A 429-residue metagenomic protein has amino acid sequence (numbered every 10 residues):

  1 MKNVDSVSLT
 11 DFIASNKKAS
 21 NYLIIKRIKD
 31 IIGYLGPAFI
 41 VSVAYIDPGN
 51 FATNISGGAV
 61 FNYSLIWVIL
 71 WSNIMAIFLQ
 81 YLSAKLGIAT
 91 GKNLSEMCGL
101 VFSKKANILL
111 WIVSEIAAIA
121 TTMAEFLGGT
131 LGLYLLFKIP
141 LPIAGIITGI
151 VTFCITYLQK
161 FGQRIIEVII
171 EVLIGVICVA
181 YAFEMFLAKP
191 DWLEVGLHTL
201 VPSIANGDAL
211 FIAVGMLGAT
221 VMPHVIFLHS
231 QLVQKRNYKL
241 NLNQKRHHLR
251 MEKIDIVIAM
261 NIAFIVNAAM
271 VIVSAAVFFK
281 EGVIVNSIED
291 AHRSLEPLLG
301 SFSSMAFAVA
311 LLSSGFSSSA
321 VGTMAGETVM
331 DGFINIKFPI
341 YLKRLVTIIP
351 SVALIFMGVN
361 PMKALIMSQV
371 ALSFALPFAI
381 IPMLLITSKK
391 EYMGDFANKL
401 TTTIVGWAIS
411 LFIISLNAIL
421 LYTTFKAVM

Functional and structural regions predicted by a protein language model:
F12-A19, T53-G58, Y81-A106, F161-R164 (+3 more regions): Flexible loop linkers connecting adjacent transmembrane helices in multi-pass alpha-helical membrane transporters
V41, V68-V101, L110-I116, H229: Juxtamembrane transmembrane-helix boundary signature
I55-S56, V60, C98, G128-I143 (+6 more regions): Transmembrane helix-loop boundary segments of multi-pass membrane transporters
M75-Q80, K105-E125, T130-Q159, G218-A219 (+1 more regions): Helix-loop-helix module between adjacent transmembrane segments
I77-A89, V233-N237, N241, N261-D290: Extracellular/periplasmic helix-exit of transmembrane alpha-helices
W111, L136-L158, V176-A180, K337-A353 (+1 more regions): Transmembrane alpha-helical segments of multi-pass small-molecule transport proteins
I147-T148, L158-A188, A371-L372, L376 (+2 more regions): Membrane-interface loop-to-helix entry segments
I174-V201, A213-V233, M383-E391, L416-V428: Hydrophobic alpha-helical segments and their helix-loop junctions in multi-pass secondary transporters
